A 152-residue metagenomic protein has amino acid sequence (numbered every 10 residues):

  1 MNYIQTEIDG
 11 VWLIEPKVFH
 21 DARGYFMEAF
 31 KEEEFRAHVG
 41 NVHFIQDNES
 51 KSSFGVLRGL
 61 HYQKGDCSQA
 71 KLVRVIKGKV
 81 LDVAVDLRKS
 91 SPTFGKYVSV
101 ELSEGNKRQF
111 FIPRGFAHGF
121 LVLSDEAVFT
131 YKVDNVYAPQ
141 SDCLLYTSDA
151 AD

Functional and structural regions predicted by a protein language model:
M1-G105, S124-E126, V136-S148: Non-catalytic, conserved peripheral segments adjacent to functional cores
L102-S124: Conserved metal-binding segment of the jelly-roll/cupin
I112, D149-D152: Hydrophobic heptad-repeat coiled-coil signature
V128-K132: Active-site scaffold segments
